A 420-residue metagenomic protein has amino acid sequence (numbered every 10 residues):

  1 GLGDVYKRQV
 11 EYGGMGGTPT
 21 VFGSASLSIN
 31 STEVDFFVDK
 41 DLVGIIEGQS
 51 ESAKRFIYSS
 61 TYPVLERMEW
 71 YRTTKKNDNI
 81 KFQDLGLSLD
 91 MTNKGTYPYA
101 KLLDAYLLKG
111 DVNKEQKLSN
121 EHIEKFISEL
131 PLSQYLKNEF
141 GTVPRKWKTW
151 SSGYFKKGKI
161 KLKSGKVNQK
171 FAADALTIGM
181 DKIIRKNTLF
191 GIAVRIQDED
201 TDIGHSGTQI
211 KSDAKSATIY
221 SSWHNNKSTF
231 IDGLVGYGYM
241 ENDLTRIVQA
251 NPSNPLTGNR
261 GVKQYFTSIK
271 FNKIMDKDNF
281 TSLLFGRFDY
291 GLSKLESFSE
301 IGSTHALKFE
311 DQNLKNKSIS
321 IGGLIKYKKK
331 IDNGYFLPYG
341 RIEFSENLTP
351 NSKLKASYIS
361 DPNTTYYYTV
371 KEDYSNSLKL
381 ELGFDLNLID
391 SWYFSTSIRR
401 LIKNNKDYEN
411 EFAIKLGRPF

Functional and structural regions predicted by a protein language model:
D4-A172, L176, V262, F420: Outer-membrane translocation/initiation segment of Type V secreted surface proteins
L42-I57, V64-R67, V143-F420: Membrane translocator/pore-forming domains, dominated by Gram-negative outer-membrane beta-barrels
